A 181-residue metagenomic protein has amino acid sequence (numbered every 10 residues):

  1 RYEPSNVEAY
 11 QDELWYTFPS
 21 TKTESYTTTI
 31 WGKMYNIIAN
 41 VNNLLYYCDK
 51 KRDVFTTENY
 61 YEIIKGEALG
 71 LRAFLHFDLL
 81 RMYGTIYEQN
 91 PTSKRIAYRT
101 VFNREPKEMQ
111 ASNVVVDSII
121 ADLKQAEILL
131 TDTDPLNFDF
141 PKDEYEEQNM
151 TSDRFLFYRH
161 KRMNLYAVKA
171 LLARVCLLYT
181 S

Functional and structural regions predicted by a protein language model:
N6-Y83, E105-V114, I128-L130: Conserved, well-structured interaction surfaces
M34, P91-S93, V116, K161 (+1 more regions): All-alpha RGS (Regulator of G-protein Signaling) helical domain and cognate RGS-like helical scaffolds
K50-N59, L129-E147, T151-R159: Flexible helix-coil transition and linker loops at the boundaries of alpha-helical arrays
F74-F102: Extended ligand-binding groove/face enriched in aromatic
Y179-T180: Conserved small/polar residues in nucleotide/adenosyl-binding loops
